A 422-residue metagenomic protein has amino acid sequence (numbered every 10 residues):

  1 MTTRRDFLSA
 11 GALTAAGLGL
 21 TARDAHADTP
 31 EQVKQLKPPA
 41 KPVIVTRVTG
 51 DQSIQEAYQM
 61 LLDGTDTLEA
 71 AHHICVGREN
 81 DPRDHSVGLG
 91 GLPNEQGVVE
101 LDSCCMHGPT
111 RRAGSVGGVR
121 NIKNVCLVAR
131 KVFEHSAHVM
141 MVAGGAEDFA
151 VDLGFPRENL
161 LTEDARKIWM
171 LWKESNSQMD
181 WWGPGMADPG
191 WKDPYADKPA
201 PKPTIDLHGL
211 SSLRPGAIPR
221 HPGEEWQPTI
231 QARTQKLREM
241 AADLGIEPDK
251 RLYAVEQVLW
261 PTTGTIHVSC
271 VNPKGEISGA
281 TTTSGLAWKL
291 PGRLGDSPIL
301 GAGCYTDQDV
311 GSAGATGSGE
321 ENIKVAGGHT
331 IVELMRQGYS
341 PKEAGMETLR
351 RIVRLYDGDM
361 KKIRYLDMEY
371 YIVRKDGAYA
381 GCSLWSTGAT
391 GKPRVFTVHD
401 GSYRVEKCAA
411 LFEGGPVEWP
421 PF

Functional and structural regions predicted by a protein language model:
M1-A15: N-terminal secretory signal peptides and thylakoid transit peptides that target proteins across membranes
S9-G11, D28-F422: Alpha/propeptide regions of enzymes that mature by internal proteolysis
G19-D24: C-terminal segment of classical bacterial N-terminal signal peptides
